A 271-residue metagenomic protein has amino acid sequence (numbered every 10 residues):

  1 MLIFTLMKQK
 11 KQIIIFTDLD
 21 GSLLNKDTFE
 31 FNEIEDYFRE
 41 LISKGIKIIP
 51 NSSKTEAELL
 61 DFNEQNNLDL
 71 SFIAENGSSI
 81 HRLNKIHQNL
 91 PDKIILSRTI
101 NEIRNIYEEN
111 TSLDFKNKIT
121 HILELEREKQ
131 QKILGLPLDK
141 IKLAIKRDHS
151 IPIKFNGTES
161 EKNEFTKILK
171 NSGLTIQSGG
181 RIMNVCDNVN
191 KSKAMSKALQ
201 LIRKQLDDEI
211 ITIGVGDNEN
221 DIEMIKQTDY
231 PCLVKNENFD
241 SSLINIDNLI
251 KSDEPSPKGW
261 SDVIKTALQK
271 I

Functional and structural regions predicted by a protein language model:
M1-T17: Non-catalytic pre-domain segments flanking phosphatase-related domains
K8-K10, F31, I182-I271: Mg2+-dependent phosphoryl-transfer enzymes with acidic/Ser/Thr/Gly-rich catalytic loops
Q12-D27, I225: Asp-based phosphoryl-transfer active-site loop
E30-L123, E237: Active-site phosphate-binding/coordination module
I42-S43, K170, K226: Anion (oxyanion) recognition and catalysis
N66-L68, N76, S172, Q227-D229 (+1 more regions): Short, structured coil segments at secondary-structure junctions
L113-I213, E219-N220: Conserved acidic, metal-coordinating active-site core of Asp-based, Mg2+-dependent phosphoryl-transfer enzymes
